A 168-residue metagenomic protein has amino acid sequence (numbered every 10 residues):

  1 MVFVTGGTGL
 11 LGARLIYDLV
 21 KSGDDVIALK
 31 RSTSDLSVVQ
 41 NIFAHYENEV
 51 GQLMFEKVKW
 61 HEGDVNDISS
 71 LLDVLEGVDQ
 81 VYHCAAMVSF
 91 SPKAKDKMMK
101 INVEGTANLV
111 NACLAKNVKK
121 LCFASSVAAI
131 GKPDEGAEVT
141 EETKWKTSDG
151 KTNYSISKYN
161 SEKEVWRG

Functional and structural regions predicted by a protein language model:
M1, D25-V26, K119-K120: Residues at the starts of beta-strands that form the adenosine-phosphate
V2-D24: N-terminal Rossmann NAD(P)H-binding glycine-rich loop of SDR-like oxidoreductase domains
T5, L29, V81-A85, L121-V127: SDR active-site strand-loop-helix element
R14, D18, A112, E164: Rossmann-fold NAD(P)-dependent oxidoreductase module
K30-M54: Glycine-rich phosphate-binding loop and adjoining beta1-alpha1-beta2 segment of Rossmann-like nucleotide-binding folds
Q52-I101: NAD(P)H-binding glycine-rich loop region in Rossmannoid oxidoreductase-like domains and their noncatalytic homologs
K95-D96, E104-I156: Conserved Rossmann-fold NAD(P)-dependent oxidoreductase catalytic core, especially the SDR/UDP-sugar
G150-G168: Active-site Tyr-X1-5-Lys
